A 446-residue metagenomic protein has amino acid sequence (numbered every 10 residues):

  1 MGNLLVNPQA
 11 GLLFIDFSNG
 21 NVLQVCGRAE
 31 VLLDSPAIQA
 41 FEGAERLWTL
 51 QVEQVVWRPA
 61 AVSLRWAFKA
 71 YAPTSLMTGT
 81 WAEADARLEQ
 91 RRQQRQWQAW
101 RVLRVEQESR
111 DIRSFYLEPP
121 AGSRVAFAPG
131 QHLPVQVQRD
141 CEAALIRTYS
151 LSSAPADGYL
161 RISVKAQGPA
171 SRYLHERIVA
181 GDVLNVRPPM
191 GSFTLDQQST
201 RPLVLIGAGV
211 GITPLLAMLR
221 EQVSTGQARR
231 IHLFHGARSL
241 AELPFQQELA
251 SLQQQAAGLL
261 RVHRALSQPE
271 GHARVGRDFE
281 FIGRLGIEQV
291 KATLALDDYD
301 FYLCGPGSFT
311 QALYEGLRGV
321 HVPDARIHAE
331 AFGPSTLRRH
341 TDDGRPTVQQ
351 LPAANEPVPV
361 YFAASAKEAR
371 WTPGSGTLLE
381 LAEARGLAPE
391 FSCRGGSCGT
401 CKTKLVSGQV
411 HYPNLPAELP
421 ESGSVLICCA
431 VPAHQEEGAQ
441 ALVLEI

Functional and structural regions predicted by a protein language model:
G2, L13-I15, N21-C26, Y159 (+1 more regions): FNR/FR-type flavoprotein reductase catalytic core
N3-N7, V22-G122: C-terminal edge-of-domain segments
P36-E42, N414-L419, C429-H434: Short proline/glycine-enriched turn/loop segments at secondary-structure junctions
L50, Q268, Q435-I446: Short flanking/linker segments adjacent to small metal-binding domains or redox-active Cys/His motifs
Q90-R187, T194, T200-L203, A237-S239 (+3 more regions): Ferredoxin-reductase
P214-A217, E383, L387-H411, E421-Q435: Local cysteine-cluster metal-coordination motifs and their immediate loop/turn environment, predominantly Fe-S cluster
P357-R385, K402-H411: Short, charged low-complexity linear segments at domain edges
